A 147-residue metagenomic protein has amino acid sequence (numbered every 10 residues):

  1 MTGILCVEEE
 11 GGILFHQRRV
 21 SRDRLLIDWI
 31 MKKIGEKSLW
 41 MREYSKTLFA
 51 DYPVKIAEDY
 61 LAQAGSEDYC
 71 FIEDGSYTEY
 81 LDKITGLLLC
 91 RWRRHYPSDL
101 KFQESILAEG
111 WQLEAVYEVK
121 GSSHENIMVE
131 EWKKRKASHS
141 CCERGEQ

Functional and structural regions predicted by a protein language model:
M1-Q147: Enzymes that bind and transform nitrogen-containing heteroaromatic metabolites
